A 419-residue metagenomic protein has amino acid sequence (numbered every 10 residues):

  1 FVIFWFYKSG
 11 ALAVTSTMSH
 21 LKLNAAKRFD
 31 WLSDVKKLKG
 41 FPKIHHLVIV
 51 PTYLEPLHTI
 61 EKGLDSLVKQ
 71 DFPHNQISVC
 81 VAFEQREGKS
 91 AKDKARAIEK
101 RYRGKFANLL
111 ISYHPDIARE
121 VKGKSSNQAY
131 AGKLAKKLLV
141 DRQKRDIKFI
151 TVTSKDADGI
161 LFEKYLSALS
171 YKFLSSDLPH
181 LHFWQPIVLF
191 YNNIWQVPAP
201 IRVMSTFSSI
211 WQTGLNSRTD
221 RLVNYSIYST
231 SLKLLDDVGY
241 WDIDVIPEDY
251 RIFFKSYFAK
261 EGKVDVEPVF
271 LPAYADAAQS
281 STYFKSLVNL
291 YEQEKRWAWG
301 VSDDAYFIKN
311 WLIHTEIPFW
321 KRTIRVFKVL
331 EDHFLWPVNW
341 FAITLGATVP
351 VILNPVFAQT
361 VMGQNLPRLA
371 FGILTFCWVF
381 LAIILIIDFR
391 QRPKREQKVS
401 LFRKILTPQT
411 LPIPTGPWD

Functional and structural regions predicted by a protein language model:
F1-Y7, S16, K328-D419: Membrane-embedded multi-pass helical conduit in multi-pass membrane proteins, especially envelope-biosynthetic
K8-T15, K233: Short helix-terminus and kink motifs of transmembrane alpha helices, predominantly at the cytoplasmic interface
M18-F29, Q143, Y306-I313, V349 (+1 more regions): Structured alpha-helical bundle/scaffold domains in large eukaryotic membrane-trafficking regulators
M18-S302: Internal catalytic domains of large membrane-associated glycosyltransferases
P42-I60, V121, T315-F341, T410-D419: Loop-to-transmembrane boundary segments
W184, P268-F270, Y274-A275, S280-T360 (+1 more regions): Long, K/E/R/D-enriched contiguous segments that form extended
